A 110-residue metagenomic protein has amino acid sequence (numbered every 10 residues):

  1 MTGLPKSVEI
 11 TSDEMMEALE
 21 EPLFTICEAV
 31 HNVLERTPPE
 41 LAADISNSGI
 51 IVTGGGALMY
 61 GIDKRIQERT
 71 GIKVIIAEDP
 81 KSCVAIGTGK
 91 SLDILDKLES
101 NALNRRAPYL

Functional and structural regions predicted by a protein language model:
M1-L110: Helical "lid/coupling" subdomains associated with nucleotide-phosphate turnover
